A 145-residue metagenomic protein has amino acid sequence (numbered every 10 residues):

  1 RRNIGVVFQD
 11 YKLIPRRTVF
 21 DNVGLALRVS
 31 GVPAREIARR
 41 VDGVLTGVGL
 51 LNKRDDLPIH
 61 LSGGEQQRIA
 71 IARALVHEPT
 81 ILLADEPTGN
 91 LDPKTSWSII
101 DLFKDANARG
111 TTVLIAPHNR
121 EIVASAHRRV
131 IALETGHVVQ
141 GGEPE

Functional and structural regions predicted by a protein language model:
R17-G24: Short coil-to-helix segment of the ABC ATPase nucleotide-binding domain corresponding to the Q-loop/switch region
E36-V48: ABC nucleotide-binding domain "signature" region
L57-L61, E65-Q67: Conserved ABC ATPase signature
I71: Hydrophobic anchor residue at the start of the ABC signature
E78: Conserved catalytic motifs of ABC-family nucleotide-binding domains
L82-D85: Catalytic Walker B motif of ABC-type/P-loop ATPase nucleotide-binding domains
P93-T95: Helix N-cap at the start of a conserved alpha-helix in ABC-type nucleotide-binding domains
